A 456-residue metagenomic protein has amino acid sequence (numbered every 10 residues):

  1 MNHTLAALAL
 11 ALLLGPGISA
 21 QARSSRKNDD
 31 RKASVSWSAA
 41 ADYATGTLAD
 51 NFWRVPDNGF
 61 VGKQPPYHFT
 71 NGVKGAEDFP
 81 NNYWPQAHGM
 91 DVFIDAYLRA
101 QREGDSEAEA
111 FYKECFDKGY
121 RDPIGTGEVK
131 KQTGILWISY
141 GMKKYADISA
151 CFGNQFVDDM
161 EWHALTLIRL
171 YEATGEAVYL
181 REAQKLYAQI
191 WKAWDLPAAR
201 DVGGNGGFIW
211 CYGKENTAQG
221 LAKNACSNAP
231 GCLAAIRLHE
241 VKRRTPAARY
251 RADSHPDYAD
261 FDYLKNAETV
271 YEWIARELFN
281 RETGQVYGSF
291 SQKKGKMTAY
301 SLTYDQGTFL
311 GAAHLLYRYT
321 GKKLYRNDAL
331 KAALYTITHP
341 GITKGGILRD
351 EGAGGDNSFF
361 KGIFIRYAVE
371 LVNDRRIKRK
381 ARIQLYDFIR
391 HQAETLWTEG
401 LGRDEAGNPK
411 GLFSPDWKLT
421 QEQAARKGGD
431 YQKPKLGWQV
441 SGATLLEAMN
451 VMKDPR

Functional and structural regions predicted by a protein language model:
M1-A6: Bacterial N-terminal signal peptides that target proteins for export
A7-P16: Bacterial N-terminal signal peptides
A20-A22: Boundary at the C-terminal end of the N-terminal hydrophobic targeting segment
N28-V92, A96-D158, A193, R200 (+5 more regions): CBM-like carbohydrate-recognition segments
E103, L170, T174-A177, L238-F261 (+1 more regions): Inter-helical turn/loop segments and adjacent helix faces that build the functional surface of alpha-helical bundle
E109-T245, L264-K265: Extended ligand-binding groove/face enriched in aromatic
A199, C226-G231, A235-L238, S254-L316: Active-site cradle of extracellular carbohydrate-active enzymes
